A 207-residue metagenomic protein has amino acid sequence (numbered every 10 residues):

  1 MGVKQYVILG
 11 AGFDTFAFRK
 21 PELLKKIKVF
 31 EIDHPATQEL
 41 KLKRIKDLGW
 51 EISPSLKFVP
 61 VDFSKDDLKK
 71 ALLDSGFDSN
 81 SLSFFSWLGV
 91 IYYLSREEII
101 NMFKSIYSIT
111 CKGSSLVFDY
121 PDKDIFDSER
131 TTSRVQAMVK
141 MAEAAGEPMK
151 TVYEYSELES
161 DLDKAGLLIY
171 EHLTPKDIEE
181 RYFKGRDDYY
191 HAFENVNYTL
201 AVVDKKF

Functional and structural regions predicted by a protein language model:
M1-A11, T15-F207: Alpha-helical subdomain
